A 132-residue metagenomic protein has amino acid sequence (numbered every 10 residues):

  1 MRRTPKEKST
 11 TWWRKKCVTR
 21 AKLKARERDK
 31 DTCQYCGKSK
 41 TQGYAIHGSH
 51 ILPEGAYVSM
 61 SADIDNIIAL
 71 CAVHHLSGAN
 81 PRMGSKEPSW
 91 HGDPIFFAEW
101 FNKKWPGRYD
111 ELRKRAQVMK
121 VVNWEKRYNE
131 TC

Functional and structural regions predicted by a protein language model:
M1-K22, G37-Q42, R108-C132: A boundary/linker detector
V18-K24, T32, G55-S59: Short secondary-structure capping micro-motifs at structural edges
R26-T32, D63-I67: Short metal-coordination and nucleic-acid-contact micro-motifs, chiefly zinc-binding Cys/His arrays
T32, H47, L70: The −1 position to Zn-ligating cysteines in a subset of zinc-ribbon hairpins
T32-C33, S39, H50: Secreted/periplasmic proteins that engage bacterial cell-wall peptidoglycan
G37-T41, I67-N102, P106: Short Cys/His-centered divalent metal-binding micro-motifs
Q42-G48: A short coil-to-beta-strand element that immediately follows conserved catalytic motifs
L52-N66: Short linker/helix segments within small regulatory modules
